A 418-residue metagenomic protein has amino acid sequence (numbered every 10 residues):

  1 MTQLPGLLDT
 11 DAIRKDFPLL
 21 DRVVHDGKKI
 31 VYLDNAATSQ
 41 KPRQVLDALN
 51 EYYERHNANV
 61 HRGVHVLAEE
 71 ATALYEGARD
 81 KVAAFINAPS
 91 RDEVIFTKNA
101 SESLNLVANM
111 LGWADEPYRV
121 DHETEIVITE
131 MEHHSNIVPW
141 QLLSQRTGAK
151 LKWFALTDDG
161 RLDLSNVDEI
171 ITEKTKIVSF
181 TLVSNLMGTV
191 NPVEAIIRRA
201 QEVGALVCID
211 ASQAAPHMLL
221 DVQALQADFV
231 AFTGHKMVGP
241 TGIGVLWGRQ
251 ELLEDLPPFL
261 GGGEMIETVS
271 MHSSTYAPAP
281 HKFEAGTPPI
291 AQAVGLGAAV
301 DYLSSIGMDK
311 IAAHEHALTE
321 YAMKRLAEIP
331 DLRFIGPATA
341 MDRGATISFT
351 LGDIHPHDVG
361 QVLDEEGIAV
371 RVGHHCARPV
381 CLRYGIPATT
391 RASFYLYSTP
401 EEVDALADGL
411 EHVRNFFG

Functional and structural regions predicted by a protein language model:
M1-G418: Pyridoxal 5′-phosphate
